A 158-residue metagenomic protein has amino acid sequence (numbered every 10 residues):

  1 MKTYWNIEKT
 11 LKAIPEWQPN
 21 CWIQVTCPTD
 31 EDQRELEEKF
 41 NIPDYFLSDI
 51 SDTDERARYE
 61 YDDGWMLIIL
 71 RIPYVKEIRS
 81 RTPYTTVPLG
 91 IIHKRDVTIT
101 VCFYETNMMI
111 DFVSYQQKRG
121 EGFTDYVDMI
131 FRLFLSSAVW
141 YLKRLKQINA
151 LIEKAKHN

Functional and structural regions predicted by a protein language model:
M1-N158: Peripheral, non-transmembrane regulatory/ligand-interaction domains of membrane transport proteins
